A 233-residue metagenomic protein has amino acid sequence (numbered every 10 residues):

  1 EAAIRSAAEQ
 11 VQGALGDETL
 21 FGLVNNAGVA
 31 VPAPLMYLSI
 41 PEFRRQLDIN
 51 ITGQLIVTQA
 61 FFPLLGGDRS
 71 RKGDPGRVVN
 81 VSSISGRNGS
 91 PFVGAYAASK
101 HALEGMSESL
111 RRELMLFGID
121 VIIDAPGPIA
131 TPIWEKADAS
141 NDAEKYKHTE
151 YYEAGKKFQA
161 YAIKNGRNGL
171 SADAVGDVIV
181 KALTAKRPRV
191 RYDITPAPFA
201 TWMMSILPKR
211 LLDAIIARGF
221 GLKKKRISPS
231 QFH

Functional and structural regions predicted by a protein language model:
E1-E9, I40: The beta1-alpha1 cofactor-binding region of Rossmann-like NAD(H)/NADP(H)-dependent oxidoreductases
I4-A7, V24, V57-F61, L65 (+2 more regions): Hydrophobic positions on the long internal alpha-helix of Rossmann-like NAD(P)-dependent oxidoreductase domains
N26-V31: Conserved NAD(P)H cofactor-binding loop of Rossmann-fold oxidoreductase domains
P34-L35, E42-R44: Substrate-binding pocket helix/loop in short-chain dehydrogenase/reductase
T58, S99-A102: Active-site helix of classical SDR
S83: Residue(s) in the substrate-gating loop at a strand-loop-helix junction that position the organic substrate next
L116-G166: C-terminal beta-strand-loop-alpha-helix "lid" module of Rossmann-like NAD(P)-dependent dehydrogenases
